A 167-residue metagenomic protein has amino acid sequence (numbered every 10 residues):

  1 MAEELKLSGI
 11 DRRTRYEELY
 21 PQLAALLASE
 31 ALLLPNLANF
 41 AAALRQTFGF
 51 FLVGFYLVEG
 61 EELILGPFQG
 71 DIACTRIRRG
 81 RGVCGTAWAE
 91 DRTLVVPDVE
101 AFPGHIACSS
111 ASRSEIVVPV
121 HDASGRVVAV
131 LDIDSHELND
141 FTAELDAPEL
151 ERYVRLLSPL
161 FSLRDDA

Functional and structural regions predicted by a protein language model:
M1-I72, R152-A167: Intrinsically disordered, low-complexity terminal regulatory regions
F51, V58-S110: Regulatory sensory and allosteric helical modules in signal-transduction proteins and certain transcription factors
L52, V117, V130: Short hydrophobic/aromatic beta-strand element in the GNAT-like acyltransferase core that lines or flanks the acyl-donor
A87, D91, I133, D146-F161: Interdomain signal-transducing alpha-helices
L94-V95, P119, D132: Conserved beta-strand segments that form the floor/walls of ligand-binding pockets within enzyme and binding domains
S114-D122: A short, aliphatic-rich beta-strand micro-motif
H121-V127, R164: Flexible loop/coil segments at beta-strand boundaries within sensory signal-transduction domains
L131-D140: Short beta-strand-to-loop transition segments that serve as allosteric relay/switch motifs in sensory/regulatory domains
